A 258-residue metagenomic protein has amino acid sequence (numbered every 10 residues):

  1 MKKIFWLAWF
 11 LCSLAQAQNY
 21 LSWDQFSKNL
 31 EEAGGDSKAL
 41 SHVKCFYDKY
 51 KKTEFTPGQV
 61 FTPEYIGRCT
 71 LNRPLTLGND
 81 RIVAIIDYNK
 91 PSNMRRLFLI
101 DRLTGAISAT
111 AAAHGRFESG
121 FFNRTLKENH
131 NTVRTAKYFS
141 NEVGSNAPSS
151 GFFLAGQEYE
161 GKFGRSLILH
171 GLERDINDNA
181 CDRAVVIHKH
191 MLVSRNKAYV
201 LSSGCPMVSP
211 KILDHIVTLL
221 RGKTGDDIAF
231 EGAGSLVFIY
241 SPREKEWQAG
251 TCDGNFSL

Functional and structural regions predicted by a protein language model:
I4-C12: Sec-dependent N-terminal signal peptides
S13-A17: Sec/Tat signal peptide C-region and signal peptidase I cleavage site
Q18-S203, K211-L258: Cell wall/extracellular polymer interaction/catalysis modules
